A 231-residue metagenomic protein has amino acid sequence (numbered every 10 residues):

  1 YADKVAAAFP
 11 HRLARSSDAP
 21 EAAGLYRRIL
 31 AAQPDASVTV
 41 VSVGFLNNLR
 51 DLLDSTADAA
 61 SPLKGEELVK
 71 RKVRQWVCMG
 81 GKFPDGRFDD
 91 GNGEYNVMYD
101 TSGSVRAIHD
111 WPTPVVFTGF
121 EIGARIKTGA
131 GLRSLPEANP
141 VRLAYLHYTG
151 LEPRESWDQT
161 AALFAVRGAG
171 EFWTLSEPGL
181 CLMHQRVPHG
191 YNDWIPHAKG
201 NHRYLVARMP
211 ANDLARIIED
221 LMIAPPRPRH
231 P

Functional and structural regions predicted by a protein language model:
Y1-K4, W157: Short intrinsically disordered, low-complexity coil segments enriched in acidic
D3-G123: Active-site histidine-anchored catalytic micro-motif
E94-P231: Conformational coupling and interaction surfaces
